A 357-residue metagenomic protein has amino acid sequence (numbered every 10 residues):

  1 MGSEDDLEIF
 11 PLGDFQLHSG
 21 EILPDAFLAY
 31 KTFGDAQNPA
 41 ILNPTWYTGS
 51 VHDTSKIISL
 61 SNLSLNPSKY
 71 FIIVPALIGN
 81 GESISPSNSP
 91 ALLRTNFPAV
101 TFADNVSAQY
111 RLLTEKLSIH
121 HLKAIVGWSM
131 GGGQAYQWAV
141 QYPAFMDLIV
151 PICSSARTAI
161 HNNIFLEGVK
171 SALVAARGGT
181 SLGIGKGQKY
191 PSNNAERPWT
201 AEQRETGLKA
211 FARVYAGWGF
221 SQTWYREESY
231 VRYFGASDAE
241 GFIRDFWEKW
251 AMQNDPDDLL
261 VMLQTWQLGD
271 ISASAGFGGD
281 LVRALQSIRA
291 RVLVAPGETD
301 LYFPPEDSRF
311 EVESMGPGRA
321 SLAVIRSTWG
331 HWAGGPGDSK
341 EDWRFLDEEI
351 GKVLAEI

Functional and structural regions predicted by a protein language model:
M1-N43: Catalytic-loop region of hydrolases
L23, N38, T48-G133, V140 (+3 more regions): Gly/Pro-rich cap/lid or specificity-loop segments adjacent to the active site
K56, S274-L281, A290-R291, P304-S314: Short alpha-helix in the alpha/beta-hydrolase fold that links the catalytic acid
P151-W250: Alpha/beta-hydrolase-fold enzymes
D245, V261-A284: Active-site nucleophile elbow and catalytic-triad environment of alpha/beta-hydrolase enzymes
I288, V294-P296: Short beta-strand/loop motif that positions the catalytic acidic residue of the alpha/beta-hydrolase fold
E298-D300, S327-T328: Acidic beta-to-alpha connecting loop that harbors the catalytic carboxylate
R309-I357: Catalytic active-site module of serine/aspartate enzymes centered on a nucleophile-bearing elbow/loop
